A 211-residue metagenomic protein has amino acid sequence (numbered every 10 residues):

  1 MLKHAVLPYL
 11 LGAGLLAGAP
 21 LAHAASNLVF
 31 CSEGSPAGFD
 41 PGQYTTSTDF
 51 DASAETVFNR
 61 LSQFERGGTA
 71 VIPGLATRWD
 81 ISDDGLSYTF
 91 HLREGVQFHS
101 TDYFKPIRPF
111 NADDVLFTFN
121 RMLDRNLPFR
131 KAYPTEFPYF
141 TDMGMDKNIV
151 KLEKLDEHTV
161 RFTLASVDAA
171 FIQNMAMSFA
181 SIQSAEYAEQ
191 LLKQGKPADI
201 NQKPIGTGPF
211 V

Functional and structural regions predicted by a protein language model:
M1-A5: Positively charged n-region of N-terminal signal peptides that target proteins for export
P8-G18: Bacterial N-terminal signal peptides
G18-A24: Sec/Tat signal peptide C-region and signal peptidase I cleavage site
C31-D83, N120, L127, K203-P209: N-terminal lobe/hinge region of extracytoplasmic solute-binding protein
E33-P36, Y44, R66-G67, D84-L86 (+6 more regions): Solvent-exposed coil/turn segments that connect beta secondary-structure elements in extracytoplasmic/periplasmic
Y44-S47, Q97-P106, N148-V150, D199-I200 (+1 more regions): Second-shell loop/turn segments in exported
T77-F129, R161: Aromatic- and charge-enriched surface segment that lines or borders ligand/interaction sites
H91, D114, L123-E189: Surface-exposed binding/hinge segments that line and control ligand-binding clefts or catalytic entry sites
